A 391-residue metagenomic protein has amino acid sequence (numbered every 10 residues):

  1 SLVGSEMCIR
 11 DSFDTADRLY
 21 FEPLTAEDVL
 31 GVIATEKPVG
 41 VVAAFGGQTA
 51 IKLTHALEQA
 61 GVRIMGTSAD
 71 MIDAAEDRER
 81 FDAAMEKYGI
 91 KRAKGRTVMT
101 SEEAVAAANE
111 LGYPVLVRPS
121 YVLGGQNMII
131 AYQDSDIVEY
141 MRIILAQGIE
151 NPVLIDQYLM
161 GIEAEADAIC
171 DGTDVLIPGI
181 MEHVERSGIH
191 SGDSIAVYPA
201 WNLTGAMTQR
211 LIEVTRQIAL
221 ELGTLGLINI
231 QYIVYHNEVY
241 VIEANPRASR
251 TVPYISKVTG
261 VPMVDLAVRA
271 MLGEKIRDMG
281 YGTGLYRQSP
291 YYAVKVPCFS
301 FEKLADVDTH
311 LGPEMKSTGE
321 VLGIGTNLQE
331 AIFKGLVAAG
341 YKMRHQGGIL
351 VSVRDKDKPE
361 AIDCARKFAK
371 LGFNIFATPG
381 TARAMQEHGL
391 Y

Functional and structural regions predicted by a protein language model:
S1-I90, M99-A106, I324-Y391: ATP-binding N-terminal substructure of ATP-dependent carboxylate-amine bond-forming enzymes
S5-E6, R10-E36, T49-I51, E58 (+5 more regions): ATP-dependent carboxylate activation and anion-phosphoryl transfer catalytic cores that bind Mg-ATP to form
E76-E79, V122-Q126: Conserved A3 ("GATE") glycine/threonine-rich loop of ANL adenylate-forming enzymes
